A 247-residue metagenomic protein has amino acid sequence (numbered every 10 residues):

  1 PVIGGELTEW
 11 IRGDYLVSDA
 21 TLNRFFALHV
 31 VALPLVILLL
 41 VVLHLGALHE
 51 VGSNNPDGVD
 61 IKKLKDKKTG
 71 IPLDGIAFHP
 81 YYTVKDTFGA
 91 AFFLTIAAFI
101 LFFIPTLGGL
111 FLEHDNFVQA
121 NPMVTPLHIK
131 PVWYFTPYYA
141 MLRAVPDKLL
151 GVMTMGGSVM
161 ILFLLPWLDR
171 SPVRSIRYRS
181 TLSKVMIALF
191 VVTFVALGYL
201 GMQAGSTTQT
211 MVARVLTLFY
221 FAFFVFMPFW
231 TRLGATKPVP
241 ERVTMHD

Functional and structural regions predicted by a protein language model:
P1-D247: Membrane-embedded and interfacial regions of multi-pass energy-transducing membrane proteins
